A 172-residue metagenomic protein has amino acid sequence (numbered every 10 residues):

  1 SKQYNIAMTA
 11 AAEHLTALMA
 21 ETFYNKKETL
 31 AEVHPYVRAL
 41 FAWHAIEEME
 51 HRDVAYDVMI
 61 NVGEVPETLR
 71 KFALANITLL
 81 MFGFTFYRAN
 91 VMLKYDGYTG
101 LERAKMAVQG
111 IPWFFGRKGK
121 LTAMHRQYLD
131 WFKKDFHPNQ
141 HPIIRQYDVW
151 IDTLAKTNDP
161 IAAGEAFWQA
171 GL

Functional and structural regions predicted by a protein language model:
S1-L172: Non-heme di-metal
